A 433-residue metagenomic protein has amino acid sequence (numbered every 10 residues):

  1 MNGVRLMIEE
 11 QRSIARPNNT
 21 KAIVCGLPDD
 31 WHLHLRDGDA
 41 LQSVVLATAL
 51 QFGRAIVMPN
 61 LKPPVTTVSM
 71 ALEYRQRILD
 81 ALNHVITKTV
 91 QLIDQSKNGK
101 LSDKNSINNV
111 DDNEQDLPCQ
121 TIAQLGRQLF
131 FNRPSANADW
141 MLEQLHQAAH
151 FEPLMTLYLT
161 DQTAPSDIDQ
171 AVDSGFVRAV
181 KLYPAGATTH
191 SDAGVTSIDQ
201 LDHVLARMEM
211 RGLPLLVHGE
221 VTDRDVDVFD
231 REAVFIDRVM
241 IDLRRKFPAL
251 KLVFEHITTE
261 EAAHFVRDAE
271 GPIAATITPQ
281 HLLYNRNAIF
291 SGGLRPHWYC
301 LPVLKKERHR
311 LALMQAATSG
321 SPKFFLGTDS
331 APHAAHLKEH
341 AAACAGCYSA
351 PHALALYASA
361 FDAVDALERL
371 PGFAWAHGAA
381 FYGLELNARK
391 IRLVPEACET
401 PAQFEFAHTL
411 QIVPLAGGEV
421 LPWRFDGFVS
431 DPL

Functional and structural regions predicted by a protein language model:
G3-A49, G53: Replace "His-x-His-based motif
L27-G38, L215-E220, I277, S330: Histidine-centered catalytic micro-motifs
L41-V45, F52-T89, L125, L145: Glycine-rich, positively charged N-terminal anion/phosphate-binding segment
V45-M70, A148-T160, F176-H190, L213-D223 (+1 more regions): Divalent metal-dependent hydrolysis catalytic cores, especially in the metallo-beta-lactamase
M155-A171: Active-site beta->alpha loop and helix N-cap motifs at the rims of alpha/beta catalytic domains
S166-L182, H190-L326: Histidine/acidic residue-rich metal-binding segments in metalloenzymes
R245, S319-E385: His/Asp/Glu-enriched, well-ordered alpha-helical/loop segment that forms or immediately abuts the divalent-metal
L354-L433: Mid-to-C-terminal alpha-helical segments outside catalytic/metal-binding sites
